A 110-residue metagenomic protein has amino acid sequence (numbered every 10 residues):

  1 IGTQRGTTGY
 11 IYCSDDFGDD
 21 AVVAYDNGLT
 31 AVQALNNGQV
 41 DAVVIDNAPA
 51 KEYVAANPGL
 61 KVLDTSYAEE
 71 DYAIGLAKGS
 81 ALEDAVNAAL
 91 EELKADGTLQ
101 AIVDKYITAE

Functional and structural regions predicted by a protein language model:
I1-G6, A21: Short loop->beta-strand "edge-of-pocket" segments that line small-molecule binding or catalytic clefts across diverse
I1-T3, V43, G75: Short, well-ordered beta-strand segments
T7-T8, A48: Alpha-helix/helix-capping structural signal
C13, A50-Y53, V103: Hydrophobic packing residues within well-ordered alpha-helices of enzyme cores
C13, L35, I74, V86 (+1 more regions): Residue-level signal for nonpolar/aromatic packing positions in well-ordered secondary structure
D15-F17, G28-V44, A48, A56: Short helices/loops that flank or line small-molecule/ion binding pockets
N47, K51-E91, A109-E110: Periplasmic-binding protein-like
L90-Y106: Periplasmic-binding protein-like
